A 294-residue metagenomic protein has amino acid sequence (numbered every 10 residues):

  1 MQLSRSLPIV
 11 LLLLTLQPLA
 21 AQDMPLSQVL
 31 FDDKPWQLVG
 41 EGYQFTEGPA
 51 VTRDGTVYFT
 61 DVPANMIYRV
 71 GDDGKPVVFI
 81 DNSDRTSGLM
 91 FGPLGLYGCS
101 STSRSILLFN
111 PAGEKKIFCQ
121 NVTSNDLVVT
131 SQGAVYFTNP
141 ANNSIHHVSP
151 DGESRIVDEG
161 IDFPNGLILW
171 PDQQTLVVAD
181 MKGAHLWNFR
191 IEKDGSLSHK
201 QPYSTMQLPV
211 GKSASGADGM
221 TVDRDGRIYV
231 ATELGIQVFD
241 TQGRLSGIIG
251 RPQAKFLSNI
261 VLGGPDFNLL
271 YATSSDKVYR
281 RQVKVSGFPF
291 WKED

Functional and structural regions predicted by a protein language model:
P8-P18: Bacterial N-terminal signal peptides
Q22-P35, L197, F290-E293: Blade/loop signatures of beta-propeller domains
P35-G40, K75-I80, G113-C119, E153-E159 (+2 more regions): A short beta-strand motif characteristic of beta-propeller blades
G40-T56, N82-S105, Q120-F137, N142-S144 (+3 more regions): Beta-rich, blade/repeat-based domains predominating in secreted/periplasmic proteins but also intracellular
Y58-V78: Beta-propeller domains
V62, S101, P140, M181 (+5 more regions): Short loop/turn segments immediately following the C-termini of beta-strands
M66-Y68, S105-L107, S144-H146, H185-W187 (+2 more regions): A short loop-to-beta-strand structural motif that recurs across blades of beta-propeller domains
F189-S196, Q282-F290: Short loop/turn segments immediately following beta-strands, especially the blade-tip and inter-blade linker loops
